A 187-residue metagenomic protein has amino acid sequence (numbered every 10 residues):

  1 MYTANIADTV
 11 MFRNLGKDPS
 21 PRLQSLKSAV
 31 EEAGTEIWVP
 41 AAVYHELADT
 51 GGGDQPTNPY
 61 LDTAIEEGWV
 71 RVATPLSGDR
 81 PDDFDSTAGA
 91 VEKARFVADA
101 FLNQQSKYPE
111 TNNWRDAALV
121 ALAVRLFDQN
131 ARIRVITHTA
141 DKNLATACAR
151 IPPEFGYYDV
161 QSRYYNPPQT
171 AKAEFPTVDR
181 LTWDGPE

Functional and structural regions predicted by a protein language model:
Y2-I133, N143-T146, R150, G156 (+1 more regions): Active-site-proximal, substrate-binding regions of enzyme catalytic domains and RNA-binding/basic surfaces
H138-T139: Short beta-strand scaffold positions
Y158, S162-R163: Active-site or metal-binding loop neighborhoods of secreted/extracellular toxin and effector enzymes
Y165-P167: Extracytoplasmic
